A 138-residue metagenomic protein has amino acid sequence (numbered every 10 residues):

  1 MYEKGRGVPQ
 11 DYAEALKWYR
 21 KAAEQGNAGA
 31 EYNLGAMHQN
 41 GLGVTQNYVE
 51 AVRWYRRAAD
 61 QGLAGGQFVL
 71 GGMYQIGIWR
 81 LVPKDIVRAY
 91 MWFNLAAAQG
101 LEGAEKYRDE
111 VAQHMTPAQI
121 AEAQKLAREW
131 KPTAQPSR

Functional and structural regions predicted by a protein language model:
M1-K4, E31-N40, Q67-I78, E105 (+1 more regions): Hydrophobic face of amphipathic alpha-helices that form TPR/SEL1-like repeat modules and related alpha-solenoid
Y2-Q10, E24, H38-Q46, D60 (+3 more regions): Short coil/turn and helix-start
N27, L63, L101-G103: Residue-level recognition of tetratricopeptide repeat
Q67-Q75, V87-A98: Short N-proximal segments of mature Sec-exported proteins
L101-R138: Terminal, low-structured helical/coil segments at or just beyond the last alpha-helical repeat
